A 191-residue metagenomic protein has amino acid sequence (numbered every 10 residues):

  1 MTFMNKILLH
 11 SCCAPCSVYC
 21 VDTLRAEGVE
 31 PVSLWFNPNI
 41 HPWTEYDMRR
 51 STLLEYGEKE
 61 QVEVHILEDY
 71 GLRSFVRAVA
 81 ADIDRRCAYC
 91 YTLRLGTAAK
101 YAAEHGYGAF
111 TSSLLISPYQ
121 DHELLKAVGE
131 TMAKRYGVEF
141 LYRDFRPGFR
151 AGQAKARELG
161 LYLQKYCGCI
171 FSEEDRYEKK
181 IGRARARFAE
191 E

Functional and structural regions predicted by a protein language model:
T2-E191: Nucleotide-activated chemistry modules centered on ATP-dependent adenylation/adenylyltransferase
